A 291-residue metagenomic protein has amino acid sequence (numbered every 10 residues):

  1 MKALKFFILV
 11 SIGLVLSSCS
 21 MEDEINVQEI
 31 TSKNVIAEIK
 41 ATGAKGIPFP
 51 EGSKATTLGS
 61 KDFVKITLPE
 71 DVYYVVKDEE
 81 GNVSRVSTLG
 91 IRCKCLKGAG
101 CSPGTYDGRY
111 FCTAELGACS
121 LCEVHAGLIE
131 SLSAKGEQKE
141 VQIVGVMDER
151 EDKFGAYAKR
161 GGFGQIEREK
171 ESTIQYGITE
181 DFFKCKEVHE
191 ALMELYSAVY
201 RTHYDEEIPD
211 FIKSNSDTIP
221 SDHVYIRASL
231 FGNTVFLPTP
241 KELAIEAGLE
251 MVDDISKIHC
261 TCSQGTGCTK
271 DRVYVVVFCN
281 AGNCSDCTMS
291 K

Functional and structural regions predicted by a protein language model:
M1-T31: Bacterial Sec-dependent N-terminal signal peptides
A3, R160, R201, Q264 (+1 more regions): Surface-exposed charge patches in extracellular/virion surface proteins
K5, V83-R85, V275: Aromatic-enriched hydrophobic runs in primary sequence
V10-S11, S53, N215, Q264: Prokaryotic Sec-type signal peptides and long signal-anchor helices with extended Leu/Ile/Val-rich h-regions
C19-K94, G127-K257: N-terminal propeptides/leader regions of secreted preproproteins that are proteolytically removed before maturation
G90-L128, I255-K291: Secreted, short cysteine-rich peptides and small extracellular cysteine-rich domains stabilized by multiple disulfide
